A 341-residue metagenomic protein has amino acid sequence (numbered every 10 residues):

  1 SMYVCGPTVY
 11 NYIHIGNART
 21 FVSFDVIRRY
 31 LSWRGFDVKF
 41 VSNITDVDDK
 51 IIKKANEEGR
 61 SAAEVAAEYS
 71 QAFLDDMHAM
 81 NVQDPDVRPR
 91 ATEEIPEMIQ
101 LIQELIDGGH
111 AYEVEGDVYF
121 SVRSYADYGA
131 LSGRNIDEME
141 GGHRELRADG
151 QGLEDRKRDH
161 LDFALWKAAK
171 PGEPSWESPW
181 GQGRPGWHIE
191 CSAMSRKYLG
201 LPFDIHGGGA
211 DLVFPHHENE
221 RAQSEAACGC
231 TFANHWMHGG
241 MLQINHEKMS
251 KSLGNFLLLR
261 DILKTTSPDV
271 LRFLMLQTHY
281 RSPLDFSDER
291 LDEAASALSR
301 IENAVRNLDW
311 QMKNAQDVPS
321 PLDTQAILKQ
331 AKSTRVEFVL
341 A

Functional and structural regions predicted by a protein language model:
S1-N81: N-terminal, positively charged nucleic-acid-binding surface of large information/translation enzymes
S1-Y10, D25, K39, D75 (+1 more regions): Alpha-helical recognition segments enriched in aromatics with Gly/Pro capping that present substrate-recognition
I44-D49, S70-F73, Q83-M98, G116-Y125: Short, glycine/charge-rich beta-strand/loop segments that flank catalytic centers and engage negatively charged groups
A55-A62, D86-T92, G181, G209-A210: The substrate-binding groove and active-site-proximal loops of carbohydrate-active enzymes, especially glycoside
L284, R290-A341: Helix-loop elements that line ligand-binding/catalytic pockets
